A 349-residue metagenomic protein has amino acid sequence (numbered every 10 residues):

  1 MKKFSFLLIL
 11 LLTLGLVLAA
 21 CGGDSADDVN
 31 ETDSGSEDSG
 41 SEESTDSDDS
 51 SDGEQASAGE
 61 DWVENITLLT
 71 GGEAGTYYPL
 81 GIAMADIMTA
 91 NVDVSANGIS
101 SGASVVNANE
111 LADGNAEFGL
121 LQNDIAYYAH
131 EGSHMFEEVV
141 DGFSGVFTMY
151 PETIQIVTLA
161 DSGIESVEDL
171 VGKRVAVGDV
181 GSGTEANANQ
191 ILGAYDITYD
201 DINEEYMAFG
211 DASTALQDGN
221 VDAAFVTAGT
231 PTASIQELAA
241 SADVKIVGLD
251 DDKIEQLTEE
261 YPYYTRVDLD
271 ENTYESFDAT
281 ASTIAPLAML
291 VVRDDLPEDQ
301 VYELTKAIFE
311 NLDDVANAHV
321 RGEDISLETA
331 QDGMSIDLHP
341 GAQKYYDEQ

Functional and structural regions predicted by a protein language model:
M1-A19: Sec-dependent bacterial lipoprotein signal peptides
L7, L18-A56: Bacterial lipoprotein signal-peptidase II cleavage site
V63, G75, D93, A103-V106 (+6 more regions): Extracytoplasmic
V63-E64, M207, D211, Q217-D218 (+3 more regions): An extracytoplasmic/periplasmic, membrane-proximal ligand-sensing/linker region
V63-N91, A96, E152-D218, I336 (+1 more regions): Bilobed "Venus flytrap"/periplasmic-binding protein-like clamshell domains and structurally analogous long
A85-D93, A112-A116, E131, G193-I197 (+5 more regions): Sec-exported extracytoplasmic/periplasmic mature domains
D86, G119-Y127, E138-I164: N-terminal Rossmann-like NAD(P) cofactor-binding subdomain of oxidoreductases, focused on the glycine-rich
N123-I125, E131-F136, D141, S162 (+1 more regions): Pocket-lining segment of extracytoplasmic ligand-binding domains
